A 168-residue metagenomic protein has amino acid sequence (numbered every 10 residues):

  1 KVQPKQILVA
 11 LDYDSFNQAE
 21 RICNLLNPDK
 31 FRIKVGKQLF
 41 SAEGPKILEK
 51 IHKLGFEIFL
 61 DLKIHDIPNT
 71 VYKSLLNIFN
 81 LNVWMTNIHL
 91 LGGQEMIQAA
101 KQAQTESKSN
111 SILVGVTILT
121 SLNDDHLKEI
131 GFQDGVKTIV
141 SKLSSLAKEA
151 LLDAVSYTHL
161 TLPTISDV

Functional and structural regions predicted by a protein language model:
Q3-I7, D29-F31, F56, V83-W84 (+2 more regions): Short, well-ordered coil/turn segments that N-cap beta-strands
Q6-F16, D61-I67, D125-T138: Active-site mouth loops of central-metabolism enzymes
I7-L11, I33-V35, I58-L62, I88 (+3 more regions): Hydrophobic faces of well-ordered beta-strands that scaffold small-molecule active sites in alpha/beta enzyme cores
D12-D14, G36-F40, H65-I67, L91 (+1 more regions): Active-site beta-loop-alpha junctions enriched in small/polar residues
V35-E43, L48-E49: Chitinase-like catalytic core of GlcNAc-active glycosidases
T70-S74, L81-A154: Conserved anion-binding
T158-T164: Conserved small/polar residues in nucleotide/adenosyl-binding loops
